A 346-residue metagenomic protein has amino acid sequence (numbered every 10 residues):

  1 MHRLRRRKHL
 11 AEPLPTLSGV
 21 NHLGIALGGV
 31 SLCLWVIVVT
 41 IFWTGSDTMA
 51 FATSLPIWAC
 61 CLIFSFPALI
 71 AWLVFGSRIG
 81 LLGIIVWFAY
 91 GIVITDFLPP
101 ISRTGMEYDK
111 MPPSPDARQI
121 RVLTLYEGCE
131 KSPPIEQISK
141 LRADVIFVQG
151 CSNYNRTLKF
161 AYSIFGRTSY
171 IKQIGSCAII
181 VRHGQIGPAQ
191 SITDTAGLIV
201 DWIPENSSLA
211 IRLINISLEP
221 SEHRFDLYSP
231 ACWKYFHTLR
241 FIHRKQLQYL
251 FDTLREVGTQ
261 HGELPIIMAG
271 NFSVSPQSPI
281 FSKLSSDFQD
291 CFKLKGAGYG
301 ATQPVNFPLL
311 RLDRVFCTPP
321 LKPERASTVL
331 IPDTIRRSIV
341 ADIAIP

Functional and structural regions predicted by a protein language model:
H2-L123, G128-E136, R142, V181-P346: Active-site regions of metal-assisted phosphoester/phosphodiester hydrolases, unifying DNase/endonuclease modules
I120-L125, E130-K131, R156-T157, A161-T168: Internal alpha/beta domain cores that form substrate/cofactor-binding pockets in large enzymes and binding proteins
S152-G166, S278-S285: Metal-dependent catalytic neighborhoods of phosphoester/phosphodiester hydrolases
Y170-Q173: Short amphipathic beta-strand/extended segments in non-transmembrane regions
